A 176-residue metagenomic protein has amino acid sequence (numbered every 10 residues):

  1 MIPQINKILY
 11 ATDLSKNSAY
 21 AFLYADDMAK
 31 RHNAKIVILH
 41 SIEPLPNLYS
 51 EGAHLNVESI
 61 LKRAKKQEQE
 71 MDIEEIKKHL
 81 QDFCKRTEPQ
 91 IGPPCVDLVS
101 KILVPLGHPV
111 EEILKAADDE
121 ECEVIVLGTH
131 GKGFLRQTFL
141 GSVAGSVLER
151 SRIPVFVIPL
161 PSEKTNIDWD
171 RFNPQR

Functional and structural regions predicted by a protein language model:
I2-K65, E163-K164, F172-R176: Small/aliphatic-rich secondary-structure junction motif
Q4, K115-N166, Q175: Gly/Ser-rich helix-loop-strand patches that form or flank binding pockets for ribonucleotide-derived cofactors
Y20, E112, F134: Phosphate- and divalent-cation-binding pockets in alpha/beta enzyme and binding domains that engage nucleotide-derived
Y24, E75-T87, E112: Short, solvent-exposed amphipathic alpha-helices that sit in or adjacent to ligand/effector-binding or catalytic
S59-H79: A short acidic, glycine-rich active-site loop that binds or catalyzes chemistry on phosphate/adenosine moieties
P89-K101: A short helix-to-beta-strand connector/capping loop
L103-E112: Charged docking surfaces used in two-component/phosphorelay signaling
